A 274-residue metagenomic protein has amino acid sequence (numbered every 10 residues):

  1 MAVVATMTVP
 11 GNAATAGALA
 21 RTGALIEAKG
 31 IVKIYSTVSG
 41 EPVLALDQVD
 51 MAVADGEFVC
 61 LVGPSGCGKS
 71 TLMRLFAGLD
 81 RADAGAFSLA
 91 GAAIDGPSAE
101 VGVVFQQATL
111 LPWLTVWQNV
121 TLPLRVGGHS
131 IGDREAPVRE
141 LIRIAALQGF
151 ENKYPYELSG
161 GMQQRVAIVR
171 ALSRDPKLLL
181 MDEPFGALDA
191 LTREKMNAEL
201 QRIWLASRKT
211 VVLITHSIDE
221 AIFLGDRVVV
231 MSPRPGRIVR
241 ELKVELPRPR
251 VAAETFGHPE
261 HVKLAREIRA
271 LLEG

Functional and structural regions predicted by a protein language model:
P42, P97, W117, R143 (+1 more regions): Signature (C-motif/LSGGQ) region and adjacent switch/coupling loops of ABC-type ATPase nucleotide-binding domains
V62-P64: The feature captures the beta-strand-to-loop junction immediately N-terminal to the Walker
A77: Helix-to-loop junction immediately C-terminal to a conserved catalytic motif
G85-P97: Conserved ABC transporter NBD signature motif
L114-L122: Short coil-to-helix segment of the ABC ATPase nucleotide-binding domain corresponding to the Q-loop/switch region
R125, G132-F150, R202: Conserved ABC ATPase "signature" region
K153-Y156, R174: Conserved signature/switch motifs of ABC ATPase nucleotide-binding domains
I168: Hydrophobic anchor residue at the start of the ABC signature
